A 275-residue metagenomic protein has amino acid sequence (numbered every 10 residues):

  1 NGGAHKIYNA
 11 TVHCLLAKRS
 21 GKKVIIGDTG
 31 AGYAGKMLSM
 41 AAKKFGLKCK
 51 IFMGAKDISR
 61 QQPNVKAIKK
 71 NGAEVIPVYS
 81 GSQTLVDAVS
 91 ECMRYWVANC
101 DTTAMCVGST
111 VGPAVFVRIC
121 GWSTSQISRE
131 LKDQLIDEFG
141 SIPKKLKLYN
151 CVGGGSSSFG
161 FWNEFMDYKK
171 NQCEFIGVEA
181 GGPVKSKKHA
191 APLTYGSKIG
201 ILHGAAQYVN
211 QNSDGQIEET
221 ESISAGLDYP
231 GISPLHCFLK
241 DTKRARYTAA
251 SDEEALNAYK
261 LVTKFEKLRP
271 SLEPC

Functional and structural regions predicted by a protein language model:
N1-K22: Positively charged, low-complexity intrinsically disordered leader regions
K6, H13, G32, A42 (+8 more regions): Buried hydrophobic positions in well-ordered alpha/beta secondary-structure cores of metabolic enzymes
N9, S20-A41, F45-G54, I142-S157 (+1 more regions): A short, small-residue-rich loop immediately preceding and capping a beta-strand
I26, Y33-C92, S186-G196: Active-site-proximal loop->helix
D28, F52, V78, G108 (+4 more regions): Generic beta-strand/beta-sheet core signal
V89-V115, D167-Q172, G177-L268: Active-site/ligand-binding loops adjacent to catalytic centers
R94-V152: Active-site/ligand-binding-proximal alpha/beta "capping" segment
R118-G121, V152-S156, G160, D252-C275: Claisen-condensing/thiolase-fold acyl-transfer catalytic domains that form or cleave C-C bonds in fatty acid
